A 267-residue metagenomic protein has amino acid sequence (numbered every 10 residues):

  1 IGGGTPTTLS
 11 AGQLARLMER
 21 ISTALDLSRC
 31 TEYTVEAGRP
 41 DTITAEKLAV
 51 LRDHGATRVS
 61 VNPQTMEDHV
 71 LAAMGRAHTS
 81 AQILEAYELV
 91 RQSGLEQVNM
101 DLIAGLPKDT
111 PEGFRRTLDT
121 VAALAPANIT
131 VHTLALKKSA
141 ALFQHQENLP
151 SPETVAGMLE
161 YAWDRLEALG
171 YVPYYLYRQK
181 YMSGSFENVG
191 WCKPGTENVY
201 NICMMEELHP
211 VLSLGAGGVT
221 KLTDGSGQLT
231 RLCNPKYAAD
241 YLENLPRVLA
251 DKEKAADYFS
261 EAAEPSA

Functional and structural regions predicted by a protein language model:
G2-A162: Conserved non-cysteine loop/helix-boundary elements of the Radical SAM core domain that shape
P6, Y181, G217-T220: Short, glycine-/Ser/Thr-/acidic-enriched flexible segments
L17, M158, Q179, N234-Y241: Alpha-helical structural motif
A37-A45, G75-T79, V98-L106, S139-H145 (+4 more regions): Noncatalytic linker/hinge segments flanking ATPase motor cores
V50-R58, V90, Q179-N188, G225-G227 (+1 more regions): A broadly tuned preference for mixed-charge, low-complexity surface segments
S139-L214: A C-terminal junction/extension of Radical SAM enzymes
G190-A267: Radical SAM enzyme core and accessory elements
